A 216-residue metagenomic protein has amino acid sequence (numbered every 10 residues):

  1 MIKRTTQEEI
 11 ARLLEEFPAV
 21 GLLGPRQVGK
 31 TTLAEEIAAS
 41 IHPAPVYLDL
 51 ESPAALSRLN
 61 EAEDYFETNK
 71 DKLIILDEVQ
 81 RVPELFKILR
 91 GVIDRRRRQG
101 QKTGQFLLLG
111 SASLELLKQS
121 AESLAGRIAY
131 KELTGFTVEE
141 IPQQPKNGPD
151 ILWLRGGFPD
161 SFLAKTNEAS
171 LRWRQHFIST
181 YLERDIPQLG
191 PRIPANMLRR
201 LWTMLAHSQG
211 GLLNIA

Functional and structural regions predicted by a protein language model:
M1-L14: Pre-Walker A adenine-sensing motif
L22: Hydrophobic anchor at the beta1->P-loop junction of P-loop NTPases
K30: Conserved lysine of the Walker
L33, I37: Hydrophobic positions on the alpha1 helix immediately C-terminal to the Walker A/P-loop
P43-L73: Short glycine-rich substrate-engagement loop in P-loop NTPases that contacts/grips substrate
F86-L114, E122: Conserved catalytic/switch belt of AAA+ P-loop NTPases
L114-Y130, P145-N147: Short regulatory helix/loop adjacent to the ATP-binding pocket of P-loop NTPases
G135-A216: Interdomain hinge/linker elements that couple catalytic modules in large macromolecular machines
